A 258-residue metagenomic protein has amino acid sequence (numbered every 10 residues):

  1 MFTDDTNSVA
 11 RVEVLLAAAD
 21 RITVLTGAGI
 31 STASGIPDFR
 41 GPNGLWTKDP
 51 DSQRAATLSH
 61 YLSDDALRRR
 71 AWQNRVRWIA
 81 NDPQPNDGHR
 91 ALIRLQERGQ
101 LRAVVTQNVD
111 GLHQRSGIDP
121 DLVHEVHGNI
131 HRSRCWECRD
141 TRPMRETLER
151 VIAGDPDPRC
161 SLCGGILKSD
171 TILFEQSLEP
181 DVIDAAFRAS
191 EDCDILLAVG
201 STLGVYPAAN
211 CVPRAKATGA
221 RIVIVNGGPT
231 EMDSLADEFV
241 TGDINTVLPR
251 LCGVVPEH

Functional and structural regions predicted by a protein language model:
M1-H258: Conserved catalytic core of sirtuin-type NAD+-dependent deacylases
